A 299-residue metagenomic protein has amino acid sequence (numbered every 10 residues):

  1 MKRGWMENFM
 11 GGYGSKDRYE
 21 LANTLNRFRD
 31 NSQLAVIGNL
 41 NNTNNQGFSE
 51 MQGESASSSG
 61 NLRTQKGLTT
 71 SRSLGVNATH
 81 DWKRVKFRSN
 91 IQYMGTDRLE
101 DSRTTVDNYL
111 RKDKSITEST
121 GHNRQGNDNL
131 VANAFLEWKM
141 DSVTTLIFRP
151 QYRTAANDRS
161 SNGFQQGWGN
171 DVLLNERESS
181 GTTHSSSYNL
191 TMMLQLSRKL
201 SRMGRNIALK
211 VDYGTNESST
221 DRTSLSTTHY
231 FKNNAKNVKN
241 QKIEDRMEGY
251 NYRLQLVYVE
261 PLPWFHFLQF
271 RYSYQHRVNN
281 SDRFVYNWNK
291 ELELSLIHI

Functional and structural regions predicted by a protein language model:
M1-N162, S179-D221, Y252-N280: Membrane-proximal, glycine/serine-rich, low-complexity loop/turn segments characteristic of large bacterial
Q52-A56, T104-D113, G163-L173, S224-N233 (+1 more regions): Flexible, surface-exposed loop regions and adjacent strand-edge segments of Gram-negative outer-membrane beta-barrel
I297-I299: Conserved small/polar residues in nucleotide/adenosyl-binding loops
